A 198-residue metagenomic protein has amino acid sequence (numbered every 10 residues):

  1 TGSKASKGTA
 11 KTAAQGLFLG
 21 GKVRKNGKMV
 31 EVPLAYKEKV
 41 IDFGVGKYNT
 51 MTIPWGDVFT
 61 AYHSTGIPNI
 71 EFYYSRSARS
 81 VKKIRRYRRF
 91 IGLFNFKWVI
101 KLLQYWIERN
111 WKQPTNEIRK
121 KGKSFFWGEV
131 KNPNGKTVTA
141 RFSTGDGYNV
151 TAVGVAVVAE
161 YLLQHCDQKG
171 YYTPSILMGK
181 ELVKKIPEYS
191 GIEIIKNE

Functional and structural regions predicted by a protein language model:
T1-T139, N149: Active-site-lining helix/loop region of Rossmann-like oxidoreductase modules
T115-E198: C-terminal helical cap and adjacent loop that interface with cofactors, partners, or active-site loops
